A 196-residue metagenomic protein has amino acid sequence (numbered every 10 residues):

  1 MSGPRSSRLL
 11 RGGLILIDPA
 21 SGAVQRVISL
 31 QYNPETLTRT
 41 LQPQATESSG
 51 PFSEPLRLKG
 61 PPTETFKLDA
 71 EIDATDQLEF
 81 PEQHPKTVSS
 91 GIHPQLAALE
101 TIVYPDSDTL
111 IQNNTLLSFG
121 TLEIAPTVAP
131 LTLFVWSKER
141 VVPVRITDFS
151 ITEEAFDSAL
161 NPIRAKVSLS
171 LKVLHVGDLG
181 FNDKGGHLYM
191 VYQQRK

Functional and structural regions predicted by a protein language model:
M1-K196: Acidic, Ser/Thr- and Gly-enriched intrinsically disordered low-complexity segments
